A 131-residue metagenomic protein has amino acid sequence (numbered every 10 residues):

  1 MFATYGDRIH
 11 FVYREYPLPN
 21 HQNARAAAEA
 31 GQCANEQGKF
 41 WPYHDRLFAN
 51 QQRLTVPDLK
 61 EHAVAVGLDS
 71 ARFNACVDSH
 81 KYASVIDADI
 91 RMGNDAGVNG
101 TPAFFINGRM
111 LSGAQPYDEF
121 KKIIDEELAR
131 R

Functional and structural regions predicted by a protein language model:
M1-F2, P57-R131: C-terminal cap of thioredoxin/glutaredoxin-like
M1-V64, A96, D125-R131: Structural alpha/beta surface segment adjacent to cysteine/selenocysteine redox centers across thiol/disulfide enzymes
